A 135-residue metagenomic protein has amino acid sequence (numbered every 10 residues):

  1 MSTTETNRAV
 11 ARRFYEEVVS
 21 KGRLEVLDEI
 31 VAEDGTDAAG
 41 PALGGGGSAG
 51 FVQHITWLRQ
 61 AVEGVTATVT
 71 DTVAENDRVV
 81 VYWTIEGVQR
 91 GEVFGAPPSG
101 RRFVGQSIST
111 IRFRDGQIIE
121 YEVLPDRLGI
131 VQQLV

Functional and structural regions predicted by a protein language model:
M1-V135: C-terminal and inter-domain tail/linker signature
